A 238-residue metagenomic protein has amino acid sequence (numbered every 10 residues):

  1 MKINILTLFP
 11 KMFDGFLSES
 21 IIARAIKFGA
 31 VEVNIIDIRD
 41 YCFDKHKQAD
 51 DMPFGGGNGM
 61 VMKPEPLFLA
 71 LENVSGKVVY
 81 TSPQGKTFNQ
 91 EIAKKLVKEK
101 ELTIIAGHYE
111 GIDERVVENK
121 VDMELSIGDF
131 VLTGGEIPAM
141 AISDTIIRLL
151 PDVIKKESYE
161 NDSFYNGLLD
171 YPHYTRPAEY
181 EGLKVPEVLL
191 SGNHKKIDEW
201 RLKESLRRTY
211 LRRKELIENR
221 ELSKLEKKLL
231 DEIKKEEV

Functional and structural regions predicted by a protein language model:
M1-V74, K195-E218: N-terminal nucleotide/polyanion-binding subdomain common to many enzyme families
N4-L6, N34-I36, K77-V79, L102-T103 (+1 more regions): Hydrophobic/aromatic beta-strand patches that form the interior of the parallel beta-sheet core in alpha/beta enzyme
P10, Y109-E110, F130-L132: Short, acidic/turn-prone active-site loops that include or flank metal/cofactor- and phosphate-binding residues
R39-D44, K86-T87, V131-G134: A short acidic, often aromatic-flanked loop/helix-cap motif at beta-alpha or helix-coil junctions that lines enzyme
V61-H108, E114: S-adenosyl-L-methionine/SAH cofactor-binding core of RNA-modifying enzymes
V116-D162: Structured adenosyl-cofactor binding patch, chiefly the S-adenosyl-L-methionine
I137, L149-V188: Internal, active-site/partner-interface "lid" segment
P177-V238: SAM-dependent methyltransferases
